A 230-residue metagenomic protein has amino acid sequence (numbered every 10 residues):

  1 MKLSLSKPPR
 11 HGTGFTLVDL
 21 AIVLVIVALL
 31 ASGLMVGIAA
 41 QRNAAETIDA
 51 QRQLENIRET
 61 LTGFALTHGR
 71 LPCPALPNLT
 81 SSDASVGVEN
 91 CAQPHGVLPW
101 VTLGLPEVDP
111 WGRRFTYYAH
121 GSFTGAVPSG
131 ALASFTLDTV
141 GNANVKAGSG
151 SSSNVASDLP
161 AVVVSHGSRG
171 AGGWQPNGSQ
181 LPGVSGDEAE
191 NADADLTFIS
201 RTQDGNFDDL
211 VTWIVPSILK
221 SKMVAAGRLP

Functional and structural regions predicted by a protein language model:
M1-R10: N-terminal secretory signal peptides that target proteins for export/translocation
H11-R42: N-terminal single-pass transmembrane signal-anchor helix
N43-P230: N-terminal pilin/flagellin-like segments and related low-complexity appendage regions
